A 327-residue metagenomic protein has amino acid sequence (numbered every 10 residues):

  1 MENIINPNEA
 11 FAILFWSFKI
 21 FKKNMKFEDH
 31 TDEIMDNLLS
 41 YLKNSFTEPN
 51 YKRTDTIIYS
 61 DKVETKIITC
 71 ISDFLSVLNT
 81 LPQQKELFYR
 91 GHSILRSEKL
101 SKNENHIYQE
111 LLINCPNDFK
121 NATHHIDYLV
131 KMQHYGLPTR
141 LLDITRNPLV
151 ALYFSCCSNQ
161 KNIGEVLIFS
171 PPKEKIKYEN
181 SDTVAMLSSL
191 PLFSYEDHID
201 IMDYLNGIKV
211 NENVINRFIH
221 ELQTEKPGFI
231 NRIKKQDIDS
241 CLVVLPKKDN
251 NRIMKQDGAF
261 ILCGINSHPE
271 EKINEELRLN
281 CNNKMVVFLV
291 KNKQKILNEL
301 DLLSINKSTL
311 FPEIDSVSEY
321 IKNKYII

Functional and structural regions predicted by a protein language model:
E2, E9-A12: Acidic, Ala/Val/Gly-enriched low-complexity intrinsically disordered segments
N6, L14-S17, F21, K26-I327: Catalytic-core elements of nucleic-acid end-processing and repair enzymes
